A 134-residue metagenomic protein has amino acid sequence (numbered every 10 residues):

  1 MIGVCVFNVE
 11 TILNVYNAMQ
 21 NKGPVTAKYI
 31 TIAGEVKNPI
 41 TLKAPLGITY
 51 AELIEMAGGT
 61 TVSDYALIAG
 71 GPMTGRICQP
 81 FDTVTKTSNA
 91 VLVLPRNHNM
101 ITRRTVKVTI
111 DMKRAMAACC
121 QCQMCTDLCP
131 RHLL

Functional and structural regions predicted by a protein language model:
M1-I48, M56-S63, G71: Hydrophobic alpha-helical positions that pack around
A27-Y29, P39, D64, S88 (+2 more regions): Active-site lining segments that contact anionic ligands and/or coordinate catalytic metals
L42-A44, M56, C78-D82, R103-R104: Short acidic, glycine/serine/threonine-rich loops at helix termini
L53: Donor-nucleotide binding loops and adjacent catalytic segments primarily of GT-B fold Leloir glycosyltransferases
Y65-V84: Short acidic beta-strand-loop surface patches of small beta-rich interaction domains
V84-I101, L133-L134: Non-heme iron-sulfur electron-transfer modules
I101-Q123: Ferredoxin-like iron-sulfur electron-transfer modules
M124-L134: Iron-sulfur cluster-binding cysteine motifs and their immediate structural context in ferredoxin-like electron-transfer
